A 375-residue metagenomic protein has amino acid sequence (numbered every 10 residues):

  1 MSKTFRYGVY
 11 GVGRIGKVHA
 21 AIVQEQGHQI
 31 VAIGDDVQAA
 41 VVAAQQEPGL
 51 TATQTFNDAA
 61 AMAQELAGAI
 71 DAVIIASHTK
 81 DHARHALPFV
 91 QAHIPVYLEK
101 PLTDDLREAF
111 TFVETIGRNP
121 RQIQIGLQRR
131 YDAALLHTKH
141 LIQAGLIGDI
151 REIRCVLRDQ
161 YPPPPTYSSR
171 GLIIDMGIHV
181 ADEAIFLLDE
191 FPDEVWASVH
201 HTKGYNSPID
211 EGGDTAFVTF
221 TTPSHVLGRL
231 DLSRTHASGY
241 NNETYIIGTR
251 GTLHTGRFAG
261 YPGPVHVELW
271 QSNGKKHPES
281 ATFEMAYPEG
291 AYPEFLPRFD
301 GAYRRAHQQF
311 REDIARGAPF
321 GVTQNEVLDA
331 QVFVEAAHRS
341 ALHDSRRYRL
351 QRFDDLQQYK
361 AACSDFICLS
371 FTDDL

Functional and structural regions predicted by a protein language model:
M1-L50, G68: N-terminal Rossmann-like dinucleotide-binding module
H19, T53-T115: Beta-loop-alpha module in the N-terminal Rossmann-like domain of NAD(P)-dependent dehydrogenases, especially those
G27, H93, P120, G145 (+3 more regions): Glycine-centered short loops/turns at secondary-structure junctions
A32, A72, E152: Short, Asp-centered acidic motifs that coordinate Mg2+ and/or phosphate in catalytic or ligand-binding sites
K80, T103-P165: A contiguous active-site-proximal alpha/beta segment in oxidoreductase catalytic domains
E99-P101, L127, H236: Short beta->alpha connector loops at strand-helix junctions that form conserved, small/polar/Pro-enriched
Q128, Y245, T249-N325, R347 (+1 more regions): C-terminal glycine/acidic-rich active-site capping loop/insertion
P164-L227, D231-N241: Rossmann-like dinucleotide-binding domain that binds NAD(P)(H)
